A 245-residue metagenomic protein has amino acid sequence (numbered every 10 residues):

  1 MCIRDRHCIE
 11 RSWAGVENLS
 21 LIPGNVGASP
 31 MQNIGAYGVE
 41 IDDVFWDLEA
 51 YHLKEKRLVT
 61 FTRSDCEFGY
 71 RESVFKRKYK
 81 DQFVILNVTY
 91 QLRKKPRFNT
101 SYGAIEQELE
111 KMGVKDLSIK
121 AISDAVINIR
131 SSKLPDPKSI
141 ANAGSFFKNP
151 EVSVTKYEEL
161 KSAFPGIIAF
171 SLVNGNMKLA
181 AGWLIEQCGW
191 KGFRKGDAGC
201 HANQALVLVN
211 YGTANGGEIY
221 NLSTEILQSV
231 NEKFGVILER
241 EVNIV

Functional and structural regions predicted by a protein language model:
M1-I3: Short, small-residue-biased leader/transition segments that mark boundaries at the very start of proteins
R6-E10, N33-E40, L48, R71-K80 (+1 more regions): A generic local secondary-structure boundary/capping motif
W13, G216-I219: Beta-rich strand-turn-strand
V16-D47: A gly/ser-rich beta-alpha-beta helix-loop segment of oxidoreductase catalytic cores
L58-G217, K233-V245: Phosphate/pyrophosphate- and phosphate-bearing ligand-binding catalytic cores of soluble enzymes
